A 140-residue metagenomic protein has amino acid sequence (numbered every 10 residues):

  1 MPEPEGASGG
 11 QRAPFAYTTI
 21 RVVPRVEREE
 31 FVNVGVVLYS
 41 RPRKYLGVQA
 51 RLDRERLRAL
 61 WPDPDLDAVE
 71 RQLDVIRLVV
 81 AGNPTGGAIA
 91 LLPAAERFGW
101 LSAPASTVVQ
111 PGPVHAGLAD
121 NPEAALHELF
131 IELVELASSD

Functional and structural regions predicted by a protein language model:
M1-D140: Polybasic/polar functional segments that serve as interface/processing modules
